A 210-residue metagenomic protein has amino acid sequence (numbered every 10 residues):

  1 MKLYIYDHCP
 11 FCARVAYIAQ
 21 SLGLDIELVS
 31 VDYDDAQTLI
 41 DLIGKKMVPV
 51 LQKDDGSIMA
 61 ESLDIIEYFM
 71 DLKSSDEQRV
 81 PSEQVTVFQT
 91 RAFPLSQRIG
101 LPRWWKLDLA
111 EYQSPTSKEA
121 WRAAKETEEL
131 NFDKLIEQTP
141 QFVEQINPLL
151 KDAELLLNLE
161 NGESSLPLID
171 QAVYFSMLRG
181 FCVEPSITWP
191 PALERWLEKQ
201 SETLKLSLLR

Functional and structural regions predicted by a protein language model:
M1-R122, L159-N161: GST-like domain detector, emphasizing the conserved glutathione-binding G-site in the N-terminal thioredoxin-like
F93-S201: GST-like fold's C-terminal all-alpha helical module
L204-R210: Charge-dense, extended regions
